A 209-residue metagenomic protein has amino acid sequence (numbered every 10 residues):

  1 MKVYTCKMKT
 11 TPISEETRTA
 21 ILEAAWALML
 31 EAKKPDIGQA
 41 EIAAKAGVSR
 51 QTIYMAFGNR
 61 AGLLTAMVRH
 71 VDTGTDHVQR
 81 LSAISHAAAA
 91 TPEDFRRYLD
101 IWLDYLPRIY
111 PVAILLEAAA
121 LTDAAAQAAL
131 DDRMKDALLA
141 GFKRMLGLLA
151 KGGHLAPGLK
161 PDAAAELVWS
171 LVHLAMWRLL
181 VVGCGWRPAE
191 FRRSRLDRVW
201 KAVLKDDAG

Functional and structural regions predicted by a protein language model:
M1-E16: N-terminal intrinsically disordered/low-complexity leader segments
T5, A150-R198, G209: Hydrophobic/aromatic-rich alpha-helical bundle segments in the mid-to-C-terminal region
S14-W26, I42, T52, M67-V71 (+2 more regions): Generic hydrophobic, amphipathic alpha-helix propensity
A20, L28-G62, A66: Helix-turn-helix
E31, T65-Y98: Amphipathic alpha-helical linker/stalk segments
F57, A118-D123: Short helix-capping/turn signature of helix-turn-helix
D100-L116, A125-G152, D162-E166, D197-L204: Amphipathic alpha-helical packing segments from all-alpha helical-bundle domains
A113-A120, G183: Secondary-structure edge/capping motif, primarily at the C-terminal ends of alpha-helices and the immediately following
